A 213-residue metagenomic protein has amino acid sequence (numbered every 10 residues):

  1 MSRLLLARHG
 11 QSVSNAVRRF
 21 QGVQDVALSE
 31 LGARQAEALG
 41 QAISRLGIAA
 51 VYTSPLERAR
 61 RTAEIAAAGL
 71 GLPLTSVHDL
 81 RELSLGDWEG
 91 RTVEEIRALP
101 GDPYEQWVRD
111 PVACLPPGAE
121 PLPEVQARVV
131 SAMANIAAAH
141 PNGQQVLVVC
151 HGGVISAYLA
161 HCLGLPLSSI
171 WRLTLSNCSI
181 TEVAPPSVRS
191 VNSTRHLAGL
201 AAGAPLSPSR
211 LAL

Functional and structural regions predicted by a protein language model:
M1-L5, A50: Extreme N-terminal starter segment of soluble prokaryotic enzymes
S2, G86-E95, A138, N142-Q144 (+1 more regions): Acidic, low-complexity terminal tails and accessory targeting/binding regions of phosphate-metabolizing enzymes
L4, Q144-G153: Generic beta-sheet signal
L5, T75-V77, R189: General small-molecule cofactor/ligand-binding pocket signal
Q11-A66, L115-V130: Loop-to-helix element that buttresses phosphate recognition and phosphoryl-transfer chemistry
A38-Y104, A212-L213: Phosphate-coordination/substrate-recognition cap region in phosphate-metabolizing enzymes
P103-E124, L213: Short glycine/proline- and acidic residue-enriched helix-loop micro-motifs that form flexible lids or anion-recognition
